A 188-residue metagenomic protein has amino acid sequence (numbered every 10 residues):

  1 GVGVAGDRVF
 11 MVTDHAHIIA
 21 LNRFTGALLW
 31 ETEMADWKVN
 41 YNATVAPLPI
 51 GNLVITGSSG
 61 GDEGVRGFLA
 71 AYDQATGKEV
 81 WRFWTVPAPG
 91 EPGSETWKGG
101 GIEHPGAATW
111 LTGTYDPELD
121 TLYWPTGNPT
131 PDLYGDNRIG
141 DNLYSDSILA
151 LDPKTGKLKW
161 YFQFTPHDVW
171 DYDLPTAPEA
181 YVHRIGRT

Functional and structural regions predicted by a protein language model:
G1-H17, N42-D62, I102-N137, S147 (+1 more regions): Repeat-blade elements of multi-bladed beta-propeller folds
V4-A5, H17-K38, F68-E103, E118 (+2 more regions): Extracytoplasmic/lumenal domain signature
